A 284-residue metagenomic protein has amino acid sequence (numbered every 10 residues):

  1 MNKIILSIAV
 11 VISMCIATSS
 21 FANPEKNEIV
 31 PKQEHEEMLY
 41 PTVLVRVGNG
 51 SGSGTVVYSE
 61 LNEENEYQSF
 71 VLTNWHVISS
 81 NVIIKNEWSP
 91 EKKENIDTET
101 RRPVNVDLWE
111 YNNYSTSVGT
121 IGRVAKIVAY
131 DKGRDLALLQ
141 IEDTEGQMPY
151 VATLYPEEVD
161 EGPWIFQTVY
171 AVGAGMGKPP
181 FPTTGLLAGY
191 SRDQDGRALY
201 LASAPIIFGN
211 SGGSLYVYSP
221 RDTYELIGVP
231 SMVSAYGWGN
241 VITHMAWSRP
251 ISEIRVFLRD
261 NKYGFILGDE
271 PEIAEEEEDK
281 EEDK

Functional and structural regions predicted by a protein language model:
M1-I4: Positively charged n-region of N-terminal signal peptides that target proteins for export
I8-I16: Bacterial N-terminal signal peptides
E25-H35, V82-N113, L226-K284: C-terminal cap/linker of serine protease catalytic domains
I29, Q33-E34, G52-T55, E60-N62 (+5 more regions): Active-site substrate-binding loop(s) of clan PA
V30, T42-N74, M245: A conserved glycine-rich beta-strand in the N-terminal activation segment of trypsin-fold
Q33, V128-R134, E145-G146, K178 (+2 more regions): Gly/Ser-enriched beta-turn/beta-hairpin loop segments
P41-L44, Q68-N74, G162-M176, A202 (+1 more regions): Active-site-proximal beta-strands of protease catalytic cores
S59-A129: Catalytic-histidine neighborhood of serine endopeptidases, predominantly the chymotrypsin-like S1/PA family
